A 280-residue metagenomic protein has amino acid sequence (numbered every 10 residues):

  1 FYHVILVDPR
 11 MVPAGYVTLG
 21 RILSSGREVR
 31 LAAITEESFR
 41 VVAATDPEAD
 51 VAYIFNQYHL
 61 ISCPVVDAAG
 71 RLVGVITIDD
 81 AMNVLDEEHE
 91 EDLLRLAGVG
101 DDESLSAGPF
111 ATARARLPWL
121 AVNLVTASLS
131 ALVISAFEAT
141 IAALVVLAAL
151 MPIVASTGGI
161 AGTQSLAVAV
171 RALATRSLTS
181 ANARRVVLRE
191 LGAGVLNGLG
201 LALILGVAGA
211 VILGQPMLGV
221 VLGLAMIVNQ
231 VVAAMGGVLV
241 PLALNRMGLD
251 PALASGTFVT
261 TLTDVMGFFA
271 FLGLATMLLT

Functional and structural regions predicted by a protein language model:
F1-A148: Cytosolic regulatory modules rich in charged/polar residues
E90-M235, L239-L262, A270-T280: Alpha-helical transmembrane segments and their membrane-interface boundaries that form or gate the permeation pathway
M266: Active-site His/Glu-centered metal-binding helix of metallohydrolases
